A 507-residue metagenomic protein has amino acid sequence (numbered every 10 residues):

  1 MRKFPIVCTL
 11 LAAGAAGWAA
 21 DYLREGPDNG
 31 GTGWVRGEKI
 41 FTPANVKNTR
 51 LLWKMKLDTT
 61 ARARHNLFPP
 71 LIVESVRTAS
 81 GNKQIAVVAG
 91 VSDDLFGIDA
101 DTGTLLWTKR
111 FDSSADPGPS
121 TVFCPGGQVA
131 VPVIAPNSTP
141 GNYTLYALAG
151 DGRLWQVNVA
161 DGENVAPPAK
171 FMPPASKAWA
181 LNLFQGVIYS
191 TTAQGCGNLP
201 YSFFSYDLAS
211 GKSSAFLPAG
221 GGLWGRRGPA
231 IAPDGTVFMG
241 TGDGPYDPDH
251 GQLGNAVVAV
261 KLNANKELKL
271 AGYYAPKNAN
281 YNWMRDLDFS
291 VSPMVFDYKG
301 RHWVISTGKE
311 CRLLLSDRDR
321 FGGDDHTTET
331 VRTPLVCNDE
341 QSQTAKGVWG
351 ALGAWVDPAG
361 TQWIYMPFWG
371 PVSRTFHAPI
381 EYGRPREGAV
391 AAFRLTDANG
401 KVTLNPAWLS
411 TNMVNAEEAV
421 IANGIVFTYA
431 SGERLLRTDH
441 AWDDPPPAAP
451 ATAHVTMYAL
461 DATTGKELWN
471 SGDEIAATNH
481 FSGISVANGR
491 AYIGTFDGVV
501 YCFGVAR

Functional and structural regions predicted by a protein language model:
M1-F4: Positively charged n-region of N-terminal signal peptides that target proteins for export
T9-W18: Hydrophobic h-region of N-terminal signal peptides that target proteins for export in Gram-negative bacteria
A20-P43: Predominantly extracellular/luminal regions of secreted and cell-surface proteins, especially disulfide-bonded
R36-N66, S75-Q84, D93-G126, I134-Y143 (+6 more regions): Extracytoplasmic/lumenal domain signature
A89: Walker A/P-loop NTP-binding active-site region of P-loop NTPases, recognizing the glycine-rich GxxxxGKT/S
